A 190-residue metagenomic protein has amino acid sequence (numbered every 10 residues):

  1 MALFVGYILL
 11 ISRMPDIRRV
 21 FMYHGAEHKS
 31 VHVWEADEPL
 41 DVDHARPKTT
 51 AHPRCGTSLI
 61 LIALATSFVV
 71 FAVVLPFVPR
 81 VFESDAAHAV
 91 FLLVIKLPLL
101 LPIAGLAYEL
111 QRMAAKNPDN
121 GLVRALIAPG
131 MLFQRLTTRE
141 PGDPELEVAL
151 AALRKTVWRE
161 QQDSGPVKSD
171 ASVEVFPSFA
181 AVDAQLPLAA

Functional and structural regions predicted by a protein language model:
M1, V5-L59, M113-P118, L122-A190: Polar-ligand-bearing catalytic/cofactor-coordination segments of membrane-embedded or membrane-tethered inner-membrane
M1-S12, S67-F71, L100-R112: Alpha-helical transmembrane segments of multi-pass membrane proteins
H52-T57, D85-L97: Hydrophobic, aromatic-rich alpha-helical transmembrane segments and their membrane-interface anchor motifs
A63-L93, A104, Y108: Juxtamembrane "helix exit" motif at the C-terminal ends of alpha-helical transmembrane segments in multi-pass membrane
A89-L97, L101, G105, E109 (+1 more regions): Short amphipathic alpha-helical segments
